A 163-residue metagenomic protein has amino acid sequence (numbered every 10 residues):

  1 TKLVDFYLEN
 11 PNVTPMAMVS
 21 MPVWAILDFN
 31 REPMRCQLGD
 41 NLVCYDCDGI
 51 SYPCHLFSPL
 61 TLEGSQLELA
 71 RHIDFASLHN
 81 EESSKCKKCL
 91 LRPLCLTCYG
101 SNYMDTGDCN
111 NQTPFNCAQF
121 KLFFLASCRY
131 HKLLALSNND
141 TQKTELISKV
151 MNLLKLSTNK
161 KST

Functional and structural regions predicted by a protein language model:
T1-L62: A C-terminal junction/extension of Radical SAM enzymes
L56-T163: Flexible mid-to-C-terminal extensions adjoining Fe-S/redox cofactors in radical SAM and related proteins
